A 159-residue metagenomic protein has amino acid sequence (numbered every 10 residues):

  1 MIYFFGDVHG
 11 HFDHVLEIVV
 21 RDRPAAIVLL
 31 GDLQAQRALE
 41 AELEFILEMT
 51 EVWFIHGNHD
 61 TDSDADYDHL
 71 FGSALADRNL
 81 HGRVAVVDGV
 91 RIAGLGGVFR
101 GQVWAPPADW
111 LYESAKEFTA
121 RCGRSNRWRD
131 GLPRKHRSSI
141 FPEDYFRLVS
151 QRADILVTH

Functional and structural regions predicted by a protein language model:
M1-Y3: Extreme N-terminal starter segment of soluble prokaryotic enzymes
F5-V87: Core catalytic region of metal-dependent phosphoesterases/phosphodiesterases, especially metallo-beta-lactamase-like
V90-H159: Active-site-proximal loop/helix segment associated with metal-binding centers of metalloenzymes
